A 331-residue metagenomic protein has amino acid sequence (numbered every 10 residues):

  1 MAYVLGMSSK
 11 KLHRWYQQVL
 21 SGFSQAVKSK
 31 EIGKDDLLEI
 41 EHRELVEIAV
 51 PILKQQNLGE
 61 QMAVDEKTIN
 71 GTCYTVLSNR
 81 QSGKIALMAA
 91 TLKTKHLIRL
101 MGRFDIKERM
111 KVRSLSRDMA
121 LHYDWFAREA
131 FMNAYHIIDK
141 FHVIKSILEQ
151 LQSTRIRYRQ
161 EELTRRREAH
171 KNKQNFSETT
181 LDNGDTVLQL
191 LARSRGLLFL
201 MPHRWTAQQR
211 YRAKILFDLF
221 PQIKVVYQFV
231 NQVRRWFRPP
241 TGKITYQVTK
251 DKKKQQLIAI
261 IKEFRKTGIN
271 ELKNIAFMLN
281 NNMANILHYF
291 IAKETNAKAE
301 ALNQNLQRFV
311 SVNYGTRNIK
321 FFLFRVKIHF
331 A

Functional and structural regions predicted by a protein language model:
A2-Q17: Short, basic interhelical loop/turn and adjoining N-cap of the next helix at nucleic-acid- or acidic-partner-contacting
S9, E66, K140-V143, A301: Conformational gate/switch positions in structured elements
Q18, G22-F126: RNase H-like nuclease fold core
M62, D139, A297-K298: Short conserved micro-motifs on helix faces and helix-strand junctions that flank and scaffold key functional residues
N70-C73, N79, A90, K107-M132 (+2 more regions): Acidic/histidine-rich catalytic cores and adjacent linkers of DNA breakage/strand-transfer/modification proteins
N133-E149: Inter-helix linker motif
L148-Q160: Short, surface-exposed amphipathic charged segments that create phosphate/polyanion-binding patches used for binding
